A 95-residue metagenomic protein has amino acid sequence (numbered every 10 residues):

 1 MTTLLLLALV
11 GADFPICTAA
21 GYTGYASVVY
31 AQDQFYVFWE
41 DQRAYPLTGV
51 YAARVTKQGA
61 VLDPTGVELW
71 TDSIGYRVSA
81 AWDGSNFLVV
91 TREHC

Functional and structural regions predicted by a protein language model:
M1-L7: Sec-dependent signal peptide recognition, specifically the positively charged N-region followed immediately by
L7-C95: Extracellular, repeat-based ectodomains that mediate carbohydrate processing or recognition
